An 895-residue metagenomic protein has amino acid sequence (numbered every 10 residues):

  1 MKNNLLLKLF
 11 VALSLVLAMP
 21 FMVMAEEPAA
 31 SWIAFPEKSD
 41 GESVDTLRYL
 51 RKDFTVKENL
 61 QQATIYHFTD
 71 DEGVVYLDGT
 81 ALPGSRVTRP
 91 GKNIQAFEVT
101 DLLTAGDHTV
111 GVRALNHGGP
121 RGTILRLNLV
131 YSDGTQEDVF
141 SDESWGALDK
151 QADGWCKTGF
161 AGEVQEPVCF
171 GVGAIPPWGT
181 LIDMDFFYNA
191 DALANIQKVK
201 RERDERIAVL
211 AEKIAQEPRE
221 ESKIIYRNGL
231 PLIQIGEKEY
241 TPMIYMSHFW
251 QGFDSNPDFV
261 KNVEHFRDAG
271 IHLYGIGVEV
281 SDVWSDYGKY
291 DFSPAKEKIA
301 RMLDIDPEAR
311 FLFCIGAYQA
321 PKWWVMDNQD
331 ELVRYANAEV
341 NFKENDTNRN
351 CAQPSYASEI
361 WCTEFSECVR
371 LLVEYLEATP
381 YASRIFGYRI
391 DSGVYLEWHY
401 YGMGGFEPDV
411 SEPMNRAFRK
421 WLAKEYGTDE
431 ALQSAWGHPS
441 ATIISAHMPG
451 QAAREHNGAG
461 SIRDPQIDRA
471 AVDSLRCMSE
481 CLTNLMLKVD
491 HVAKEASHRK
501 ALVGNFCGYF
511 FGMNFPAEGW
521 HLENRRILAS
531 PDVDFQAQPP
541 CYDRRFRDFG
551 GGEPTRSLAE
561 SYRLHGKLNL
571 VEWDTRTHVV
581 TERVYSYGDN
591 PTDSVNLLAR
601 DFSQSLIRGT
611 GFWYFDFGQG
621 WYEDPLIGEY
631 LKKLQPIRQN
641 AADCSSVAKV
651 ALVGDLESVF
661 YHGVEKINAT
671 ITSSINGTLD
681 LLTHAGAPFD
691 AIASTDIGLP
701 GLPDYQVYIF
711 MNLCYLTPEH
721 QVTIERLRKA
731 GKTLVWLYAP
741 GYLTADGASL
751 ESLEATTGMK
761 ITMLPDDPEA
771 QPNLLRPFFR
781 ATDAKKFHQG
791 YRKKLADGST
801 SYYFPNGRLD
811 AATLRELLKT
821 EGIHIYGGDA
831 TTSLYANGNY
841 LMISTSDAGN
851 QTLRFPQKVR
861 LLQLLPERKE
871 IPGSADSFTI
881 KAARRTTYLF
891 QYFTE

Functional and structural regions predicted by a protein language model:
E27-G41, L103, T109-L193: An acidic-aromatic loop/edge-strand motif
F54-Y76, V110-V112, Q165: Aromatic-lined ligand-binding clefts that engage carbohydrates, nucleic acids, or primary amines
V74-R126: Beta-strand-rich ligand-recognition modules
N189-A215, E495, R499, S530 (+1 more regions): Carbohydrate-binding surfaces of carbohydrate-active enzymes
I196-K261, H265-F266, N640: N-terminal carbohydrate-binding accessory modules
T241-D254, G277-S293, T347-E367, Q466-N484 (+7 more regions): The substrate-binding groove and active-site-proximal loops of carbohydrate-active enzymes, especially glycoside
D258-F342, V373-E377, V489-A496, Y715: Aromatic-lined substrate-binding rim segments of carbohydrate-active enzymes
W324-A529, V533-D534, P539-Y542: Polysaccharide-binding and catalytic clefts of secreted carbohydrate-active enzymes
